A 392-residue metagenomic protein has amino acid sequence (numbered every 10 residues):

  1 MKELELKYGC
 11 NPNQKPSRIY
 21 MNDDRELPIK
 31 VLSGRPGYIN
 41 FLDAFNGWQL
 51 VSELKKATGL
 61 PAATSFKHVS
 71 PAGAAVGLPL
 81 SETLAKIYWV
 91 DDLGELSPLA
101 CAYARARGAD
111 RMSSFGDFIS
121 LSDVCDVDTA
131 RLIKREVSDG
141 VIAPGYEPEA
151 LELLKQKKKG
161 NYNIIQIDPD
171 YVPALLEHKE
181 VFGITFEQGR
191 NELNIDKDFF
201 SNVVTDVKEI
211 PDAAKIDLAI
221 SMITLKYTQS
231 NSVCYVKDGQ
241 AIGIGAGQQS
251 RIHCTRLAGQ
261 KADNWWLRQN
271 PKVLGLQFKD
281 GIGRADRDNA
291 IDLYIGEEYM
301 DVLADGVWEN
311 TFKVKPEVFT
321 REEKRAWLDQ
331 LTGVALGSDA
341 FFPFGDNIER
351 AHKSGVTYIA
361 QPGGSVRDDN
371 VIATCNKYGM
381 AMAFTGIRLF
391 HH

Functional and structural regions predicted by a protein language model:
M1-F199, A214-S232: Active-site loops and adjacent core secondary-structure elements that bind or stabilize anionic groups
E53, Y227, N264-R268, K353 (+1 more regions): Conserved helix-loop functional segments at active or binding sites
A57-S65, I164-I167, S230-K237, L267-F278 (+1 more regions): Flexible, glycine/charged-enriched surface loops at secondary-structure junctions
S70, C125, K237-Q240, Q248 (+2 more regions): Active-site-proximal loop/turn and secondary-structure-junction residues that shape catalytic pockets, frequently
A72-M112, I242-F341: Glycine- and Gly-Pro-enriched alpha-helical subdomains that act as flexible, kink-prone "lid/hinge" or packing modules
D117, L121-S122, R135-I165, D170-V172 (+4 more regions): C-terminal binding/interaction regions
V124, V203-A213, F342: Bateman/CBS regulatory modules and CBS-like beta-alpha motifs in cytosolic regions of diverse proteins
L175-I210, R268-R284, D288-A290: Substrate-contacting helices/loops that form the catalytic groove of nucleic-acid and nucleotide-polymer processing
